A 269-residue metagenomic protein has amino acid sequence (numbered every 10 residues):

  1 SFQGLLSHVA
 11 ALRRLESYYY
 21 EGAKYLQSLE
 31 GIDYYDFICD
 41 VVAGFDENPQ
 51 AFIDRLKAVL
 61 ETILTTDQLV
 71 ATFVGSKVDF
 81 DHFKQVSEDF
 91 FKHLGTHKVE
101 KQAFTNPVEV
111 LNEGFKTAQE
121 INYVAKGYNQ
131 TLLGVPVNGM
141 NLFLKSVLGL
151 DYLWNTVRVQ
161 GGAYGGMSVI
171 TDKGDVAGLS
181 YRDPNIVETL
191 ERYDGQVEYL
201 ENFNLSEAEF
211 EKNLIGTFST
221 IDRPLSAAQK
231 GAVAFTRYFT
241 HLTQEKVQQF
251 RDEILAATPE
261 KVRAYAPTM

Functional and structural regions predicted by a protein language model:
S1-E47, T66-G75, Y123-F143, L153-P259: M16 family metallopeptidases and their MPP-like homologs
F52-L60, I254-M269: A short, acidic, amphipathic alpha-helical segment used as a generic capping/interface helix at domain edges
R55-K57, V108-G114, A163-G165, R263: Glycine-rich, charged/polar anion/phosphate-binding loops that engage phosphate groups from diverse ligands
R55-V59, V86, F143, L153 (+1 more regions): Short, hydrophobic/aromatic alpha-helical segments in well-folded domains
L60-T65, F115-A118, V157, P267-M269: A general structural signal for short secondary-structure junctions and capping/turn motifs
V70-A125, Q130: An aromatic/glycine/proline-enriched structural segment found at the starts of mature extracellular/organellar domains
L150: Acidic/histidine-rich
